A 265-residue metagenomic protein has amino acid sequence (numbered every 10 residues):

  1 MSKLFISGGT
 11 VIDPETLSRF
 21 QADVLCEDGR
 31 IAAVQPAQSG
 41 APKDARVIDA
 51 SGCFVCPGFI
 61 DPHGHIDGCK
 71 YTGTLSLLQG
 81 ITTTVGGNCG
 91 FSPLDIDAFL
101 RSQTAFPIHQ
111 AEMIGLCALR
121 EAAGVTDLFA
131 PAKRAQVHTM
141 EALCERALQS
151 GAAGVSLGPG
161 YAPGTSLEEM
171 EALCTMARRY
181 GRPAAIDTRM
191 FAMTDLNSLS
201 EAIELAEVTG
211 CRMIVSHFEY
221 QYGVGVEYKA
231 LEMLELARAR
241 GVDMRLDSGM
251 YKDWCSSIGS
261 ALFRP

Functional and structural regions predicted by a protein language model:
M1-P42: N-terminal metal-binding scaffold of metallo-dependent hydrolase/deaminase domains
S2-G8, A41-T82: Replace "His-x-His-based motif
G9, V24, G29, G52 (+6 more regions): Divalent metal-coordination and catalytic microenvironments
G58-G64, T84-G86, Q110-I114, V155-L157 (+3 more regions): Hydrophobic faces of well-ordered beta-strands that scaffold small-molecule active sites in alpha/beta enzyme cores
H65, C69, C89, G115-L119 (+4 more regions): Active-site beta-loop-alpha junctions enriched in small/polar residues
T72-S156, C174, V242-M244, Y251: Divalent-metal coordination cores built from histidine and acidic residues
L100, A118-E121, V125-F129, K133 (+2 more regions): Polyanionic/metal-chelating signatures
R146-A202: Divalent metal-binding pocket/active-site signature
